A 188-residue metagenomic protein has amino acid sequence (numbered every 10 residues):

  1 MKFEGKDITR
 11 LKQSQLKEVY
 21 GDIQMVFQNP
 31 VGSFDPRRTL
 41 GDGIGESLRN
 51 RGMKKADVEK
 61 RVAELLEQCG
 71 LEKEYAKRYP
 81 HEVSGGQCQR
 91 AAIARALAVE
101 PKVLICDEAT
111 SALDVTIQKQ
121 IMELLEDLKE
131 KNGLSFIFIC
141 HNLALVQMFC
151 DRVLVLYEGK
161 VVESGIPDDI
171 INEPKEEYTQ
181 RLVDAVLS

Functional and structural regions predicted by a protein language model:
D7, R49, A56-E74, V183-D184: Conserved ABC ATPase "signature" region
D7-Q24, N50, I170-P174: ABC ATPase NBD coupling module
Y79-V83, Q87: Conserved ABC ATPase signature
A98-K102: A short, proline-enriched helix->beta-strand linker immediately N-terminal to the Walker B motif in ABC-type P-loop
V146-M148: A short, surface-exposed alpha-helical micro-motif characterized by mixed small hydrophobic and charged/polar residues
S164-G165: ABC ATPase "signature
